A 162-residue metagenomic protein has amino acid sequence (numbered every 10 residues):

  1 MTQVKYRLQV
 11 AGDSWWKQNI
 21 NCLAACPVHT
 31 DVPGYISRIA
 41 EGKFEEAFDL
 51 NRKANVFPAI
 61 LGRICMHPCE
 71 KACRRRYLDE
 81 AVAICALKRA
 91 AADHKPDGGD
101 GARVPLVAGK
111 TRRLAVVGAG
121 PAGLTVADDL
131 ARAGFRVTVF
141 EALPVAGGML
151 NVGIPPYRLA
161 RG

Functional and structural regions predicted by a protein language model:
M1-R113: Ferredoxin-type iron-sulfur electron-transfer modules and their immediate structural context
H29-E41, F48-N51, N55, Y77 (+2 more regions): Beta1-alpha1 glycine-rich phosphate/pyrophosphate-binding loop at the start of Rossmann-like nucleotide-binding domains
A115-V117: Conserved beta-strand elements of the Class I
